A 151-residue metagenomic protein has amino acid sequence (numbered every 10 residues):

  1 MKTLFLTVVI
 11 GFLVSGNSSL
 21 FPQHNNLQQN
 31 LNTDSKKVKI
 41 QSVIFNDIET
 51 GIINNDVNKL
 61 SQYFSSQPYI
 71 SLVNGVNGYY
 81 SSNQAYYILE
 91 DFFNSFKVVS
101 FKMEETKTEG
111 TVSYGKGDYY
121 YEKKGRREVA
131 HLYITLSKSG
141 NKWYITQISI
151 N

Functional and structural regions predicted by a protein language model:
M1-Q28: Bacterial Sec-dependent N-terminal signal peptides
L20-T50, N54, Q62, Y79: Short, low-complexity N-terminal intrinsically disordered segments enriched in polar/charged residues
E49, I53, V57, S65 (+2 more regions): Sec-exported extracytoplasmic/periplasmic mature domains
N55, S65, F96, G110-Y114 (+2 more regions): Extracytoplasmic
L60, P68, A85: Hydrophobic pocket/interface hotspot
I70-G78: A short gly/proline-enriched turn/hairpin at secondary-structure junctions
Y86-G125: Surface-exposed, charged secondary-structure patches
R127-N151: Short beta-strand edge/turn micro-motifs at domain boundaries
